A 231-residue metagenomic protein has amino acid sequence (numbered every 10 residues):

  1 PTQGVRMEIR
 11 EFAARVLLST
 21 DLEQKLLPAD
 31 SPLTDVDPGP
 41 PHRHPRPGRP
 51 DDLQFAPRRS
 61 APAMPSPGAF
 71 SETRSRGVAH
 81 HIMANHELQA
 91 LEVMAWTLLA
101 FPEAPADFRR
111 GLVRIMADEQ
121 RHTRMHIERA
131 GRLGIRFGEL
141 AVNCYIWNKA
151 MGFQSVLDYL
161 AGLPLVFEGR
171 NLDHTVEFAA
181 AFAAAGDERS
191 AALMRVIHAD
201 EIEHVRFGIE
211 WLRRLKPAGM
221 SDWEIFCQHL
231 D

Functional and structural regions predicted by a protein language model:
T2-D231: Non-heme di-metal
